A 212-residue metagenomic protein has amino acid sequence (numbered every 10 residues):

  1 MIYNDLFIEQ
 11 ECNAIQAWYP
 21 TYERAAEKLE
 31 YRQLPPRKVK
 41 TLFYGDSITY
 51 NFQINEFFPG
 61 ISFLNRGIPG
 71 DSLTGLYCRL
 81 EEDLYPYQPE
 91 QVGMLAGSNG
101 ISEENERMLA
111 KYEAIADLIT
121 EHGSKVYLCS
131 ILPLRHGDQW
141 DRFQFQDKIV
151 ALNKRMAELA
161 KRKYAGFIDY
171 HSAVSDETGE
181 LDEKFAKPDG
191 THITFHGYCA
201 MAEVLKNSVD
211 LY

Functional and structural regions predicted by a protein language model:
M1-L42, I54-P59, F145, E158-K161 (+4 more regions): N-terminal secretory targeting modules
L29-L42, R79-Y85, E113-T120: Short amphipathic alpha-helices and their capping/turn segments at secondary-structure boundaries
L42, G93, K125-Y127: A structural signal for isolated positions on well-ordered beta-strands in alpha/beta enzyme cores
Y44, Y50-F58, S62-L64, L73-A110 (+1 more regions): Oxyanion-hole/transition-state-stabilizing segment in secreted/luminal serine hydrolases and related acyltransferases
A110, A114-E121, A151-E158: Alpha-helical scaffolding segments of alpha/beta enzyme cores, especially the outer helices of TIM-barrel or partial
H122-K125, A165: A short helix->loop->beta-strand "cap" motif at the edges of active sites that frequently abuts
P133-Y212: Catalytic His-Asp segment of secreted/periplasmic serine-dependent ester chemistry enzymes
